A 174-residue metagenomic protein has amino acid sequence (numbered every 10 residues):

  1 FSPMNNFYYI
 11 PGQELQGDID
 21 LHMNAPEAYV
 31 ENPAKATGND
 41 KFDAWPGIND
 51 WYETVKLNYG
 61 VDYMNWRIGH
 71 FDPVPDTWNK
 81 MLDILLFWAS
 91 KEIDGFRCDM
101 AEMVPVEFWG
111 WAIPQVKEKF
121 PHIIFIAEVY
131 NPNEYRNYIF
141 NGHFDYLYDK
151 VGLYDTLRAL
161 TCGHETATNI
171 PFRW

Functional and structural regions predicted by a protein language model:
F1-K80, I84-F87, L157-C162: Substrate-binding/active-site clefts of carbohydrate-active enzymes
S2-Q16, D83-L86, I93-W174: Active-site-proximal helices and loops of the catalytic beta/alpha 8
